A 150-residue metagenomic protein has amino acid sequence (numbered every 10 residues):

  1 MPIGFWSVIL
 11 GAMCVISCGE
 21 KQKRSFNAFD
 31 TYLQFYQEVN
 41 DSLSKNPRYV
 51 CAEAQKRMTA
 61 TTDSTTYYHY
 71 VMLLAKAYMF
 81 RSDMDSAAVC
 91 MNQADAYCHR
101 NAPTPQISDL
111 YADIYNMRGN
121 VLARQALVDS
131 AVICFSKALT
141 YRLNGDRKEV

Functional and structural regions predicted by a protein language model:
M1-F5: Positively charged n-region of N-terminal signal peptides that target proteins for export
W6-C14: Bacterial N-terminal signal peptides
C18-V150: A "functional boundary" signal
